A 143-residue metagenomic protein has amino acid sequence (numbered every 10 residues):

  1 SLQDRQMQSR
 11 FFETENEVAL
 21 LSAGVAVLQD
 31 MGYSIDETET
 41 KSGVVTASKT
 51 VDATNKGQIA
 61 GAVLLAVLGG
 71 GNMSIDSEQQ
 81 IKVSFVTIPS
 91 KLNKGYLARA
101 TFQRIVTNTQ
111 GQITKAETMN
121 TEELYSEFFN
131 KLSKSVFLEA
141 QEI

Functional and structural regions predicted by a protein language model:
S1-I143: Ser/Thr-rich, low-complexity intrinsically disordered terminal regions
